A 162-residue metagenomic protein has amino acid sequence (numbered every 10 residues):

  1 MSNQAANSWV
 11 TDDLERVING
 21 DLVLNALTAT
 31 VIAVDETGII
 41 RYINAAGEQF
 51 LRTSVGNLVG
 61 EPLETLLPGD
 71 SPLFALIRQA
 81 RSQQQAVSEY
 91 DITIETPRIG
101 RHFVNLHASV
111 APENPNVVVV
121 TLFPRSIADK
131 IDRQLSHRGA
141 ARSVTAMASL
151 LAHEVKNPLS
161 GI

Functional and structural regions predicted by a protein language model:
S2-G56, T145: Sensory modules in modular signal-transduction proteins
V10, A111-L151: Sensory coupling linkers of modular signal transduction proteins
E15-D21, F50, G56-N105: Terminal output helix/cap of sensory domains in signal transduction proteins
L27, V34, L63, A111 (+1 more regions): Hydrophobic pocket-lining residues within nucleotide cofactor-binding pockets
E36, I99, A111-P115: Short strand-connecting beta-turns/loops that link adjacent beta-strands
A46, P72, N157: Residue-level recognition of oxygen-bearing side chains
T93, H107-S109, T121: Residue-level recognition of well-ordered beta-strand positions that form the cores of beta-sheet-rich folds across
V155-I162: Short post-phosphohistidine helix in the DHp/HisKA domain of histidine kinases
